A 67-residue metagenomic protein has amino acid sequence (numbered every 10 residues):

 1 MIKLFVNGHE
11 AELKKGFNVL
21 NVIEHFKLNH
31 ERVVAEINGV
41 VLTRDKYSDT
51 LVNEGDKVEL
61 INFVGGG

Functional and structural regions predicted by a protein language model:
V6-G8, I37: Structural motif
N18-F26: Short amphipathic, charge-patterned alpha-helical segments
R32-N38: Cytosolic Rossmann-like ligand/nucleotide-binding regulatory domains
L42-Y47: Short alpha-helix capping/helix-loop boundary micro-motifs
